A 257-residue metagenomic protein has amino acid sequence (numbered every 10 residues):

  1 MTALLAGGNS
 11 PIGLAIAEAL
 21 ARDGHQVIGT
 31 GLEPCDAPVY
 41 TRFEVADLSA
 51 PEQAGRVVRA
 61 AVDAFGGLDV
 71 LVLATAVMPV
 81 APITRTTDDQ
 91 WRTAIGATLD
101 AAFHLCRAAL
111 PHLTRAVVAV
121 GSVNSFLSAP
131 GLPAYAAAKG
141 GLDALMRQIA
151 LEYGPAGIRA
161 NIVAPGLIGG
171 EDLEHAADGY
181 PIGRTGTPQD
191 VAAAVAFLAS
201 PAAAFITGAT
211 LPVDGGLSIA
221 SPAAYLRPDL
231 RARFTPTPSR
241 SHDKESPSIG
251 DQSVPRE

Functional and structural regions predicted by a protein language model:
N9-S10: Conserved glycine-rich cofactor-binding loop
P82-I83, Q90-I95, A176: Substrate-binding pocket helix/loop in short-chain dehydrogenase/reductase
T84, L127-P133, P155, G183 (+1 more regions): Active-site loop immediately N-terminal to the catalytic Tyr-X3-Lys motif of short-chain dehydrogenase/reductase
C106, A138, M146: Active-site helix of classical SDR
P111, L151-P155, A204: Alpha-helical segment proximal to the catalytic Tyr-Lys
S122: Residue(s) in the substrate-gating loop at a strand-loop-helix junction that position the organic substrate next
I162, A176-I206, L211-G215, H242-Q252 (+1 more regions): C-terminal helical subdomain
